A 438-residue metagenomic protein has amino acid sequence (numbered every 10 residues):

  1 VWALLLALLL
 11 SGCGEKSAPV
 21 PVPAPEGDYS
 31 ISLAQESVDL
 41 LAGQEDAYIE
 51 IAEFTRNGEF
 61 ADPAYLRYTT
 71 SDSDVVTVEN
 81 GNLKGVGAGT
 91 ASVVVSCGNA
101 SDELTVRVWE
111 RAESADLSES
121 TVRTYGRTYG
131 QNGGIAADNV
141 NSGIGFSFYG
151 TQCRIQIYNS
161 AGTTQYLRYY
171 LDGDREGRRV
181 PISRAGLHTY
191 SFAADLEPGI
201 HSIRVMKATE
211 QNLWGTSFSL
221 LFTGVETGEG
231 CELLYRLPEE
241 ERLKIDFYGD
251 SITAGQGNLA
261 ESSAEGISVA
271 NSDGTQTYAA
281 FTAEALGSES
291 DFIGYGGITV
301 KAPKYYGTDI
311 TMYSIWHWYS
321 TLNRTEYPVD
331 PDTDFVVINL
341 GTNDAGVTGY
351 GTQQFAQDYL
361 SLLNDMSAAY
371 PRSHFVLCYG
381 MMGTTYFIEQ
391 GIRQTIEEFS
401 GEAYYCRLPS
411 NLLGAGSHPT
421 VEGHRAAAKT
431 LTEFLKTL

Functional and structural regions predicted by a protein language model:
V1-L4: Sec-dependent signal peptide recognition, specifically the positively charged N-region followed immediately by
L9-G12: C-terminal motif of bacterial Sec signal peptides marking the signal peptidase cleavage site
G14-A112: Extracytoplasmic soluble-region selector
E15-P23, W109-Y248, T253-N271: N-terminal secretory targeting modules
K244, E289, H374: Residues at the starts of beta-strands that form the adenosine-phosphate
F247, S290-F292, Y405-R407: Conserved beta-strand scaffold positions in the cores of enzyme catalytic domains, especially in NTP/NDP-utilizing
N258, S263-Y350, M382-E389: Conserved SGNH/GDSL esterase-like catalytic core that processes O-acyl groups on lipids and polysaccharides
I315-L438: Alpha-helical cap/lid subdomain in secreted, periplasmic, or secretory-pathway luminal O-acyl-processing enzymes
